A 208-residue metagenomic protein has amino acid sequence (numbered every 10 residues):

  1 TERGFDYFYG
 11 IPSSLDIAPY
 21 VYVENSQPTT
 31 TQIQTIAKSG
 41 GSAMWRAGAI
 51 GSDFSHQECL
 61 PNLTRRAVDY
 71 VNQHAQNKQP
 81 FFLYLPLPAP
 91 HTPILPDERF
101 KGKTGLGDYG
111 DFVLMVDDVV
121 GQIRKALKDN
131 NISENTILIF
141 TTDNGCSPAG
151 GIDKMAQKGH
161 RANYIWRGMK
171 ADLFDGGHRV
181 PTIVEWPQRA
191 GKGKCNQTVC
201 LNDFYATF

Functional and structural regions predicted by a protein language model:
T1-A49, P148-V180: Core domains of carbohydrate- and sulfate-ester-processing enzymes
R3, E58-R65, L114-G121, G177 (+1 more regions): A structural signal for well-ordered alpha-helical segments within the folded catalytic domains of diverse enzymes
R3-D6, Q76-L83, I132-L138, H178-V180: Loop/turn elements at helix/coil->beta-strand transitions in domains of secreted/extracellular proteins
P19, E24-Q27, A67-F112, S147-P148 (+1 more regions): Active-site His/acidic residue clusters
T30, G121-N130, M155-F208: Substrate-binding rim/cap in mid-to-C-terminal beta-strand-loop elements of soluble/periplasmic
W45-P61, G102-M115: The substrate-binding groove and active-site-proximal loops of carbohydrate-active enzymes, especially glycoside
A47-S52, K101-L106, F140, N163-R167 (+1 more regions): Flexible glycine/proline-enriched surface loops and loop-helix/loop-strand junctions
P80, V116-K154: Metal-dependent active-site segment of extracytoplasmic phospho-/sulfohydrolases and closely related
